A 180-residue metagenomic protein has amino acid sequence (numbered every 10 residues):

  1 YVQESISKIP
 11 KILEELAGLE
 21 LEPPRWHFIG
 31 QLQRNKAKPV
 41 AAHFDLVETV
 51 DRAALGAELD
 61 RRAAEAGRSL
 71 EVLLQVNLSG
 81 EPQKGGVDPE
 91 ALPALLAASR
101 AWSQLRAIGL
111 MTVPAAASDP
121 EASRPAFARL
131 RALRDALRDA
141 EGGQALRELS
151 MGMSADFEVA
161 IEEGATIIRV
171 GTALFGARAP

Functional and structural regions predicted by a protein language model:
V2-F157, I161-E163, F175-A177: Conserved alpha/beta-domain cores
G164-T166, G171: Active-site-proximal glycine-rich helix-loop-beta segment
P180: Active-site loop ensemble at the mouth of alpha/beta enzyme cores that anchors a bound cofactor
